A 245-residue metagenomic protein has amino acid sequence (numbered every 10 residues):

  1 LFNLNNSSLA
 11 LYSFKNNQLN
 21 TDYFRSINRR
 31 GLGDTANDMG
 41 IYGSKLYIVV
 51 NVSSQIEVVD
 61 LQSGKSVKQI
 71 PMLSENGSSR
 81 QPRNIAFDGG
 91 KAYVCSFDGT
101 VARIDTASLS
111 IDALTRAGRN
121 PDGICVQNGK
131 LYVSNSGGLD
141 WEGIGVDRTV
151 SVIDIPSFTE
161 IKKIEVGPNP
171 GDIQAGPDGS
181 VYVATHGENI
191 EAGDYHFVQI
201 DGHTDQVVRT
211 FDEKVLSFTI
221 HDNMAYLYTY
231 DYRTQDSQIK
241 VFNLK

Functional and structural regions predicted by a protein language model:
L1-K245: Predominantly soluble domains enriched in secretory-pathway, periplasmic, or organellar proteins
